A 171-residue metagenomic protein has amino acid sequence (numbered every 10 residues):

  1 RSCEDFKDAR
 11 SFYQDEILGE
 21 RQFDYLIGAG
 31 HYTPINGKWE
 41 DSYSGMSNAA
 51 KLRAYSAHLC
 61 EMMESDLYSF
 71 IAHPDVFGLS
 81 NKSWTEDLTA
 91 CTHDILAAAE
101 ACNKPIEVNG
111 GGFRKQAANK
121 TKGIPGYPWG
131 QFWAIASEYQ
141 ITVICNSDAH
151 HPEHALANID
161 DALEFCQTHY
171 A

Functional and structural regions predicted by a protein language model:
R1-C102, H169: Extended substrate/RNA-proximal surfaces in nucleic-acid metabolism proteins
Y68, S83-A171: Charged catalytic cores and adjacent phosphate/nucleic-acid-binding surfaces used for phosphate/nucleic-acid chemistry
